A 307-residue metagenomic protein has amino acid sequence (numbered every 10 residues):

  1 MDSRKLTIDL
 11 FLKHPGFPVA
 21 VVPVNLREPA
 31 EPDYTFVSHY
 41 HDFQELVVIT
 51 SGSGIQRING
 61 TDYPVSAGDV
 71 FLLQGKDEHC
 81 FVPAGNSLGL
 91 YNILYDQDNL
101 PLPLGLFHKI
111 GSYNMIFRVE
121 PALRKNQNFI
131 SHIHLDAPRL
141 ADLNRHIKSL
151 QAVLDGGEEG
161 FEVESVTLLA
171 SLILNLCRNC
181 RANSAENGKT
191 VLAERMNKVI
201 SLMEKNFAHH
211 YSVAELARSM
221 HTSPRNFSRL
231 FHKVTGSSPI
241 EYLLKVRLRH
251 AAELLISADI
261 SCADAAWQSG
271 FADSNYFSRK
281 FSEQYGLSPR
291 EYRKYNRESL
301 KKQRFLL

Functional and structural regions predicted by a protein language model:
M1-V70, D77-G85, K109-S131, L140 (+2 more regions): Generic protein-terminus/edge-of-domain signal
G52, D142-G156, R195-N206, H250 (+2 more regions): Solvent-exposed, amphipathic alpha-helical segments
D62, E158-E164, N183-K189: Hydrophobic/aromatic-rich alpha-helical bundle segments in the mid-to-C-terminal region
K76-P101, G105-F107: Ligand-binding loop in jelly-roll beta-barrel domains
H108-S171: Amphipathic alpha-helical segments enriched in hydrophobic/aromatic residues interleaved with Lys/Arg
R139, V191-V199, T235, L244-R247: N-terminal positioning helix adjacent to the helix-turn-helix/winged-helix DNA-binding module
L174-R181, L202-R249, S257-I260, D264-Y295: Basic/polar phosphate-binding segments, predominantly the helix-turn-helix DNA-binding elements of transcriptional
